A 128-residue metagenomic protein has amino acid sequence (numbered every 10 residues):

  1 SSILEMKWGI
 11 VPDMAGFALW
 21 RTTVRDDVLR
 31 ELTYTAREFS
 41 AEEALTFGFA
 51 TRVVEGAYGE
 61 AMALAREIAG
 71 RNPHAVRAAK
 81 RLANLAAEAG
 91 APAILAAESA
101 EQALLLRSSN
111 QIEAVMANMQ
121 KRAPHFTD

Functional and structural regions predicted by a protein language model:
S1, K7, A41, F47-A96 (+2 more regions): C-terminal long alpha-helix characteristic of the crotonase
S1-T33, T46-F47, E60, L64: CoA-thioester-processing core
F17, D26-L29, A65, A75-K80 (+2 more regions): A general structural signal for well-ordered alpha-helical segments in protein cores
L32-Y34, L104-L105: Short alpha-helical segment immediately N-terminal to, or the first helix within, an HTH/HTH-like DNA-binding domain
